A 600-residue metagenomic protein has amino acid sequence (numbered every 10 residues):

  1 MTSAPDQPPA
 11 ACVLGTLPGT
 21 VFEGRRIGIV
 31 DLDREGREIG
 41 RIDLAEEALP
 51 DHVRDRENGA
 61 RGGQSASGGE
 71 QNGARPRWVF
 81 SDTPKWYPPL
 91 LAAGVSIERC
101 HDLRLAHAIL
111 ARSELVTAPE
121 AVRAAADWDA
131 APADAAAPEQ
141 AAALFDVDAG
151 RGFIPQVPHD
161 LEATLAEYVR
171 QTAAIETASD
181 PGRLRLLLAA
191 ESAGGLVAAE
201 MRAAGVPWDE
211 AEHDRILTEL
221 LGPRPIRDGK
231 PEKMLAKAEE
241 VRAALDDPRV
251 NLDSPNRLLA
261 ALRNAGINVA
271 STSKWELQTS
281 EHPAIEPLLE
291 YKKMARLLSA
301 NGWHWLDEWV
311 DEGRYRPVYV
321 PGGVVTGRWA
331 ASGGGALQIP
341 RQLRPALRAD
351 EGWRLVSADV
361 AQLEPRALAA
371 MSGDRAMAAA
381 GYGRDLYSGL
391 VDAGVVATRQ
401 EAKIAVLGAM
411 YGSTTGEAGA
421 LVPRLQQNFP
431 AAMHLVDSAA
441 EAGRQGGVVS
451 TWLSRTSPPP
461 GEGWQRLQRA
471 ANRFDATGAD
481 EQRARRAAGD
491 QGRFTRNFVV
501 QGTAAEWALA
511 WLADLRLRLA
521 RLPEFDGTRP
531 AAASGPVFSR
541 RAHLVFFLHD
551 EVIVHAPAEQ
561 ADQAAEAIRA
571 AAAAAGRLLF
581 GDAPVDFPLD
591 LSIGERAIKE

Functional and structural regions predicted by a protein language model:
M1-V30, R34, A149-F153, D160-I339 (+6 more regions): Conserved "right-hand" nucleotidyltransferase catalytic core of DNA-directed polymerases
P9-A178, Q362: Conserved DEDDh/DEDDy metal-dependent 3′-5′ exonuclease domain
H52, F80-T83, L220-N251, N428-F429 (+3 more regions): Polymerase palm active-site segment centered on the conserved acidic dipeptide of motif C
A74-W86, N251, D359, F546 (+1 more regions): Short glycine-rich phosphate-binding loop at a beta-alpha junction
I109, L252-A260, R316-G334, L355-A369 (+2 more regions): Conserved phosphate/anionic-ligand binding catalytic regions in large, soluble enzymes, centered on
R123-A124, D129-P132, A142, P155-A166 (+1 more regions): Function-dense linear segments that define catalytic or interfacial modules in macromolecule-processing proteins
A203, D392-F547, D586, D590-E600: Conserved catalytic core of nucleic-acid polymerases
D526-D586: C-terminal structured "cap/appendage" subdomains that terminate the fold
